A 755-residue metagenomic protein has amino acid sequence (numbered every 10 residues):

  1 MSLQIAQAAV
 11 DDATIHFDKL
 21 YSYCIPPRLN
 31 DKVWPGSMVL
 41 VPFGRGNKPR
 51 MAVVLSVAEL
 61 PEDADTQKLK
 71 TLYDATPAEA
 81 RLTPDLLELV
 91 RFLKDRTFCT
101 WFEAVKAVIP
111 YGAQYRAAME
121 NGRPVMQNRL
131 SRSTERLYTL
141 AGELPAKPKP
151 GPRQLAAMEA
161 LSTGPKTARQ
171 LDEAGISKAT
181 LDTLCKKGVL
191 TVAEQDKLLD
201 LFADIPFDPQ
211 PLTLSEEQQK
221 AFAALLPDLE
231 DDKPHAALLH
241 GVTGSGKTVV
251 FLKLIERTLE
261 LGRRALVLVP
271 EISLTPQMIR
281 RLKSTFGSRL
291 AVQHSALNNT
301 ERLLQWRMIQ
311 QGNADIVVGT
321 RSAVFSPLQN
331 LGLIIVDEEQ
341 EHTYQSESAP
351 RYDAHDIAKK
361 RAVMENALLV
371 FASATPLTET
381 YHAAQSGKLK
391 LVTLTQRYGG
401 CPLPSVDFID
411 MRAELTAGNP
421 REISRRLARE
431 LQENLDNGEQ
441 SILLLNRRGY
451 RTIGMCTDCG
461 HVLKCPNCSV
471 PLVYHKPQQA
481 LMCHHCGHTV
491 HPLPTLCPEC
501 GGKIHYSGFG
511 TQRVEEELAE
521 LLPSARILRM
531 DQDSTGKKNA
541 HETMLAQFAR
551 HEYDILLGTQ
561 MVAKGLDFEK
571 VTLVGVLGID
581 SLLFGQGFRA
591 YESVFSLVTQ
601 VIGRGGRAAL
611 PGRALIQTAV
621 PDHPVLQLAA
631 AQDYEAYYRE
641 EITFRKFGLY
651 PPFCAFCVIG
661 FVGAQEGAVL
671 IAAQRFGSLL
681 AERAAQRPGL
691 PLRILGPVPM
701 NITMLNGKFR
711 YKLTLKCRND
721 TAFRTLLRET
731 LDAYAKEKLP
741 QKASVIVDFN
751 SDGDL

Functional and structural regions predicted by a protein language model:
M1-S373, T380, Q385-C401, R683 (+2 more regions): Accessory, non-ATPase domains that flank or precede helicase/AAA+ motor cores in DNA-metabolism machines
L3-I5, D18, N47, G438 (+4 more regions): A general secondary-structure signal for short beta-strands and their flanking turns/coil in non-transmembrane regions
I5, W34-P35, R426, L522 (+1 more regions): A short, contiguous, amphipathic alpha-helix enriched in charged residues
T14, L522-A525, L680-R693, E737-K742: Short secondary-structure junctions
S56-A58, I109, E194-D196, L445-R447 (+4 more regions): A general secondary-structure junction signal
R91-K94, A428, E515, A519 (+3 more regions): Generic solvent-exposed, charged/amphipathic alpha-helical segments that serve as macromolecular interface scaffolds
P209-S215, Q219, A223, D232-L670 (+3 more regions): Inter-lobe coupling/hinge segments of SF2-like helicase ATPases
S678, E682-L705, F709, L731 (+1 more regions): A carboxyl-terminal module marker
